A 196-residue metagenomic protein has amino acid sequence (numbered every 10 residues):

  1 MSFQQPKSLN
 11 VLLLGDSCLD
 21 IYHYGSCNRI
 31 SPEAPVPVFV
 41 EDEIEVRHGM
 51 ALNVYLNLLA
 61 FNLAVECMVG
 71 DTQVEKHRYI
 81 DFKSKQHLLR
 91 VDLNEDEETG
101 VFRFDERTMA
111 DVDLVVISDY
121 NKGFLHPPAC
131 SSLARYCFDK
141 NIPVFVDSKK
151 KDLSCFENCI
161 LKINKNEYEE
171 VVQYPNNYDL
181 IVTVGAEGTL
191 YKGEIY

Functional and structural regions predicted by a protein language model:
M1-N28, E33-A34, V40-Y196: Ribokinase/PfkB-type carbohydrate-kinase core domain
